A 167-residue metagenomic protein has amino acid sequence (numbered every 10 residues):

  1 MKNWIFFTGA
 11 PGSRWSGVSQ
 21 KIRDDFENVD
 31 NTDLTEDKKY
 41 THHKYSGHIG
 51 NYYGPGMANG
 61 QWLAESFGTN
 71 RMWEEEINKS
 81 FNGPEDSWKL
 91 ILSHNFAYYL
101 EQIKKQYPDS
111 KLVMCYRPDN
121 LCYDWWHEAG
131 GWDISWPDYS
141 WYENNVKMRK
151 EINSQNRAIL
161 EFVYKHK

Functional and structural regions predicted by a protein language model:
M1-K79: PAPS-dependent sulfotransferase catalytic core
P84-K167: PAPS-dependent sulfotransferase catalytic domain
